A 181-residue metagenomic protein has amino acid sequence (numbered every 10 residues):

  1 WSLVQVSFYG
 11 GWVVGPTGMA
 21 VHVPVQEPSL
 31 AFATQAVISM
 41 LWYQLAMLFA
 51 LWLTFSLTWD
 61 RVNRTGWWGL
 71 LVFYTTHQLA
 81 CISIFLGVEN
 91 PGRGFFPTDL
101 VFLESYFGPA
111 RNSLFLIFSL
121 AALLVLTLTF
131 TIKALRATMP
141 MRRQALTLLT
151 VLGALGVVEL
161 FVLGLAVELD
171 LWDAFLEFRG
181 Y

Functional and structural regions predicted by a protein language model:
W1-W52: Hydrophobic alpha-helical segments and helix pairs
S2-F8, L57, Y74-G87, V125-I132 (+2 more regions): Transmembrane alpha-helical segments that form the membrane-embedded catalytic/substrate-channel core of multi-pass
Y9-A20, S83-F95, L165-L171: Membrane-helix interface motif
G18, T54-R64, A134-R142: Helix-coil boundary and interhelical linker segments in multi-pass alpha-helical membrane proteins
V25-L41, V101-L114, G180: Short aromatic-rich membrane-water interface segments that cap or initiate transmembrane helices in multi-pass membrane
I38-F95: Hydrophobic, aromatic-enriched interface-forming segments
V88-L120: Membrane-interfacial catalytic/cofactor-binding modules of polytopic membrane enzymes
G108-Y181: C-terminal transmembrane-bundle signature of multipass membrane proteins, characterized by strong activation on
